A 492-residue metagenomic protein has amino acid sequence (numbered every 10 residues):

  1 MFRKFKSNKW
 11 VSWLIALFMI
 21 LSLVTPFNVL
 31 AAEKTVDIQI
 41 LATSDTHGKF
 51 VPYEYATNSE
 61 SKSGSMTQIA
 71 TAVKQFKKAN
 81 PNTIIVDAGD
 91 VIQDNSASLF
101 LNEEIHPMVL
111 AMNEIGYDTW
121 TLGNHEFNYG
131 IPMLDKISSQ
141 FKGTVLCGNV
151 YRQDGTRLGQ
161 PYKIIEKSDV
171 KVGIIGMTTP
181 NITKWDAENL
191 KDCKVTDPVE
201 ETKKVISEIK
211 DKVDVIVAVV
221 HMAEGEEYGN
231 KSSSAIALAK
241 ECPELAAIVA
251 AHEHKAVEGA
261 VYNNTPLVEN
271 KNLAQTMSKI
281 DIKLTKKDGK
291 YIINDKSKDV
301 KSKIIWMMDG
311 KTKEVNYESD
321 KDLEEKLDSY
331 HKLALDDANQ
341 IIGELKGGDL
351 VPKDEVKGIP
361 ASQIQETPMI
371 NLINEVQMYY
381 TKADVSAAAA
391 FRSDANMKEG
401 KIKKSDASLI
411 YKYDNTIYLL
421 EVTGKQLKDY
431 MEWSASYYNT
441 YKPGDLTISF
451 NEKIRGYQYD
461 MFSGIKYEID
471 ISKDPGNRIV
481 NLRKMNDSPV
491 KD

Functional and structural regions predicted by a protein language model:
M1-S7: N-terminal secretory signal peptides that target proteins for export/translocation
S7-L23: Sec-dependent N-terminal signal peptides
L21-K34: Sec-dependent signal peptide cleavage junction
A31-G310, I364, M369-V376, S386 (+1 more regions): Acidic, metal/ion-coordinating pockets
E33-T35, K346-D354, P489-D492: Immediate post-signal peptide segment of exported/extracytoplasmic ligand-binding proteins
D37, K49-Y53, T57-G64, Q68 (+5 more regions): Feature captures C-terminal
A42-T57, L345-P360, Y413: Acidic/histidine-rich, surface-exposed loop or edge segments in extracytoplasmic proteins
T183, L284-I402, S472: A short C-terminal boundary segment appended to hydrolase-like catalytic domains
